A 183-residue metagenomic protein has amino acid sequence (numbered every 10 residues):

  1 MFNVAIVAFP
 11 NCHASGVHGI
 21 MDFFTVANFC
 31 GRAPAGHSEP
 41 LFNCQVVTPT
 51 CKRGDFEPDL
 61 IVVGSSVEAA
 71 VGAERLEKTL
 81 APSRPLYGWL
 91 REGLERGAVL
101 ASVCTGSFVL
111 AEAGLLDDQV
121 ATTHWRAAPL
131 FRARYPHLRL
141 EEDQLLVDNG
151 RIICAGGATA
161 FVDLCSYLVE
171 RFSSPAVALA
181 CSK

Functional and structural regions predicted by a protein language model:
M1-L100, V109-E112, E170, L179: Extended, subdomain-level signal for the structured scaffold at the beginning of enzyme domains
V71-L80, R84-K183: Compact structured core domains
